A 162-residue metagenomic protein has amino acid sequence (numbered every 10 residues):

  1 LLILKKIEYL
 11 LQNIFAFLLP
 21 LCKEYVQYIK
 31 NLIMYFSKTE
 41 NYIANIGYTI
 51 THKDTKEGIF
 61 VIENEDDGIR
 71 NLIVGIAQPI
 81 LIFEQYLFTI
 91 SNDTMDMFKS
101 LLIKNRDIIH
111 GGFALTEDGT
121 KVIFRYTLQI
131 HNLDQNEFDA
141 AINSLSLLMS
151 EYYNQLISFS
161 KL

Functional and structural regions predicted by a protein language model:
L1-L4, L10, F15-L18, L32: Short hydrophobic targeting helices and cationic amphipathic motifs that mediate membrane/organellar targeting
N31-I69, D107, A114-T116: Charge-rich, low-complexity N-terminal segments
E65-I90: Long, continuous compositionally biased terminal/linker segments
I82-K121, T127: Short, internal acidic amphipathic alpha-helical interface segments that mediate docking to partner proteins
A114-S144: A short, solvent-exposed beta-edge/loop patch
I157-L162: Short, highly charged C-terminal tails/helix-capping segments
